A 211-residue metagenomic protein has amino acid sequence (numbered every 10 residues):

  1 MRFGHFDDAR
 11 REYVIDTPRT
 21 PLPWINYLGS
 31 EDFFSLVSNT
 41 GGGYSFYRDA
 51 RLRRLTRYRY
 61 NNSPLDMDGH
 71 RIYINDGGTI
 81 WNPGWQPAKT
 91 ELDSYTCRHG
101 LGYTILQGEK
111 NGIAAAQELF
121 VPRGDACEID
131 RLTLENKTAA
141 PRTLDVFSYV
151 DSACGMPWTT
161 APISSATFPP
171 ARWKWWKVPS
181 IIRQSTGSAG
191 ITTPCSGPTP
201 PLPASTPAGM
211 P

Functional and structural regions predicted by a protein language model:
M1-P211: Anionic coordination/interaction segments
